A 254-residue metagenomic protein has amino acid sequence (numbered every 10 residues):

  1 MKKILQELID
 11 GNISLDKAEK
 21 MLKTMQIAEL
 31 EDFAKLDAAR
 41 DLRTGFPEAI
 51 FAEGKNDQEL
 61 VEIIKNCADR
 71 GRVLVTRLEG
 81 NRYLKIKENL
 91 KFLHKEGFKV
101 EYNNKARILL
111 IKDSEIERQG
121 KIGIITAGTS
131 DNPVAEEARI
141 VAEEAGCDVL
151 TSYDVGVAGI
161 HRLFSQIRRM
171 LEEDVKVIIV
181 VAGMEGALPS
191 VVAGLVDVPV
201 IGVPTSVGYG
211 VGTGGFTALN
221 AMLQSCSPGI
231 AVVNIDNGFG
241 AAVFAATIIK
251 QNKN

Functional and structural regions predicted by a protein language model:
M1-F92, V100: Long amphipathic alpha-helical segments
L60, D131-E136, I160-H161, A182-V192 (+2 more regions): Short glycine/serine/threonine-rich phosphate/pyrophosphate-binding segments that cradle anionic phosphate groups
E96, L195-V196, C226-P228: Short, structured coil segments at secondary-structure junctions
I108-L110, L150-L171, G215-T217, V233: Glycine-rich oxoanion-binding loops at beta->alpha junctions
Q119-R162: Glycine-rich phosphate/diphosphate-binding loop of Rossmann-like nucleotide-binding domains
T126, S130, R168-M170, V177 (+2 more regions): C-terminal binding/interaction regions
Q166-T205: Glycine-rich phosphate-binding loop
